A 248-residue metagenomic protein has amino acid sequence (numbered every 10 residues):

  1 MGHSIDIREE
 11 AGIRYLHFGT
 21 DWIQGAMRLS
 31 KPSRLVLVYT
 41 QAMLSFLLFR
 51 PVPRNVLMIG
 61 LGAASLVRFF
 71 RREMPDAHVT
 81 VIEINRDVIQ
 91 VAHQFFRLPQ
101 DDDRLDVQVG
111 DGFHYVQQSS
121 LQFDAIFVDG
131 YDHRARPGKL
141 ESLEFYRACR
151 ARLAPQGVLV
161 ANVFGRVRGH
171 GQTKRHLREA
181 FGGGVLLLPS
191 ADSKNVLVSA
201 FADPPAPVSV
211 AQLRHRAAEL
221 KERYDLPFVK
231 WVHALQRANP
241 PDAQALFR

Functional and structural regions predicted by a protein language model:
M1-Y15, I23-S30, L37-V38, L48 (+1 more regions): SAM/dcSAM-binding transferase cores
E9-E10, S33-P155: The AdoMet/dcAdoMet-binding core of the Class I SAM-like
G12, D21, G112, S190-D192: Residues that form or immediately flank small-molecule/cofactor binding pockets and catalytic motifs
D21-G25, Y131-R134, L159: A short, flexible beta-alpha/helix-coil linker loop
D76-H78, D102-R104, Q156, G182-G184 (+1 more regions): A generic structural signal for alpha->beta connector loops
L143-P207: C-terminal substrate-binding/active-site "lid" region of AdoMet-derived donor-dependent transferases
